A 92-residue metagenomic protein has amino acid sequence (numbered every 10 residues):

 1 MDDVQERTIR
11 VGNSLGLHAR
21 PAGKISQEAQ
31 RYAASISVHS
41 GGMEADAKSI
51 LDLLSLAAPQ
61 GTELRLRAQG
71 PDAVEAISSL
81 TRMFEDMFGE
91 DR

Functional and structural regions predicted by a protein language model:
M1-V4, E44, I50, G89: Intrinsically disordered, low-complexity regulatory regions of eukaryotic regulatory proteins
D2-T8, E63-R65: Intrinsic-disorder/low-complexity, polar/charged segments enriched in Ser/Thr/Lys/Arg/Asp/Glu/Gln
R10-P59, E85: Compact, glycine-rich, soluble single-domain proteins
P59-R92: C-terminal structural segments of small proteins and small subunits
